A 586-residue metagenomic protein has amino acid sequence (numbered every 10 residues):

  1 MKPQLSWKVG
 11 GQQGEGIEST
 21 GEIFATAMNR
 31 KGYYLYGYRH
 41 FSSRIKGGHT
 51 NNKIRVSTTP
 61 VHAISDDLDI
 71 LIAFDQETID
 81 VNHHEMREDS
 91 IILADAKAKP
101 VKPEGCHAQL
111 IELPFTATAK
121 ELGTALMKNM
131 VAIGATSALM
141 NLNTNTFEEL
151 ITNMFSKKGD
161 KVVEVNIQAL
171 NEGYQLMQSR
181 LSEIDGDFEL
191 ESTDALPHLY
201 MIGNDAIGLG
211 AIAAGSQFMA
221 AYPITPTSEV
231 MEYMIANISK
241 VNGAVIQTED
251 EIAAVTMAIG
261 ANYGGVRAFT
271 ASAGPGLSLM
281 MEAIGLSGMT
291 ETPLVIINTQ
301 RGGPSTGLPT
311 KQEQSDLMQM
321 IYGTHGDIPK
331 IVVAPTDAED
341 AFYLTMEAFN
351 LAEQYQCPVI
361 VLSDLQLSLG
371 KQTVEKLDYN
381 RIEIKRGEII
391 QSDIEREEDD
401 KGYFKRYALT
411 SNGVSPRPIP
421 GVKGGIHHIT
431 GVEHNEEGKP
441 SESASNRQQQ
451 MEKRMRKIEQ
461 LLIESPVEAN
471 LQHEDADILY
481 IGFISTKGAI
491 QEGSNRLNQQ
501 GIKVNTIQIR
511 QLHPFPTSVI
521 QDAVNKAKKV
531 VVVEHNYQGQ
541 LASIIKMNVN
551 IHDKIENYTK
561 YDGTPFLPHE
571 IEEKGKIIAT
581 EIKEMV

Functional and structural regions predicted by a protein language model:
M1-A214, F218-A220: Active-site cofactor/cluster-binding pocket
K2-D66, I70-H83, P226-Y322, I331-A352 (+1 more regions): Thiamine diphosphate
S42-I45, K99-V101, T118, S228 (+7 more regions): Short gly/pro/ser/thr-enriched loop/turn and capping motifs at secondary-structure boundaries
A73, G134, T144, K311-P358 (+3 more regions): Conserved thiamine diphosphate
A73, L93-D95, P114, S272 (+5 more regions): Short beta-strand segments
M86-I92, C106-A108, G243, T292 (+2 more regions): A short helix->loop->beta-strand "cap" motif at the edges of active sites that frequently abuts
Y200-I207, I212, L344, F349-V586: Flexible, low-complexity linker and terminal segments
